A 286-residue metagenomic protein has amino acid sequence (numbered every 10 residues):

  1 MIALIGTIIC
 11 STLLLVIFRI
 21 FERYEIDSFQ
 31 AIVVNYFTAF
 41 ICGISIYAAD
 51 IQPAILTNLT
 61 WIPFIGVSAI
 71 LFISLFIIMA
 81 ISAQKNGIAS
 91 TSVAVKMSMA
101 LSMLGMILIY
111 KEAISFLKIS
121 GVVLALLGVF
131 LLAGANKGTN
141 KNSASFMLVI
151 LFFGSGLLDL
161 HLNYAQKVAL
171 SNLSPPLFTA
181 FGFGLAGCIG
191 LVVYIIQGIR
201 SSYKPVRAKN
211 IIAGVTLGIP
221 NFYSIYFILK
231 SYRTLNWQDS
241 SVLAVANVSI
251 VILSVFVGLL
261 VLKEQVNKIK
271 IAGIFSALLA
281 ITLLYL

Functional and structural regions predicted by a protein language model:
M1-L286: Polytopic alpha-helical membrane proteins, predominantly small-molecule transporters/carriers
